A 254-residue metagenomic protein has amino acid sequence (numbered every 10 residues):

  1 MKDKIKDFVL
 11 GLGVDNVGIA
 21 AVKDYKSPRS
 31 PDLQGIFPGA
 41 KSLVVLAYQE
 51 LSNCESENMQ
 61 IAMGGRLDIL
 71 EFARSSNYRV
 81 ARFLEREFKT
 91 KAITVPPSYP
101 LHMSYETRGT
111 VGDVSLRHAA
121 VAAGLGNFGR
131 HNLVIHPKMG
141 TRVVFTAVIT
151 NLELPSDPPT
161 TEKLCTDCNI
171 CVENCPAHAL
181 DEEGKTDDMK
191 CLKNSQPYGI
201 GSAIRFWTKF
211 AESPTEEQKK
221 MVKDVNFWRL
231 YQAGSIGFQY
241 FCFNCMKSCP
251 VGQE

Functional and structural regions predicted by a protein language model:
M1-S75: Non-catalytic, usually N-terminal nucleic-acid engagement modules in DNA/RNA processing proteins
D68-E254: Catalytic cores of enzyme domains
